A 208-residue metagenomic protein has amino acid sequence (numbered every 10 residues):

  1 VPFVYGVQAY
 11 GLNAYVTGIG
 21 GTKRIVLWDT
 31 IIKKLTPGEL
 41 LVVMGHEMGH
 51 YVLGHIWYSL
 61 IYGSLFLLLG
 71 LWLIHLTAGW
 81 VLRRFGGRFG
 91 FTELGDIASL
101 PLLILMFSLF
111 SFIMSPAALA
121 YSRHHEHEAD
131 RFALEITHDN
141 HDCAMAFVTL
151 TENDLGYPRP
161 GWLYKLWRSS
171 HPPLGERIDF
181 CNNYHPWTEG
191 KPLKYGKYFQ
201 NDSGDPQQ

Functional and structural regions predicted by a protein language model:
V1-L94, I104-Q208: Polar-ligand-bearing catalytic/cofactor-coordination segments of membrane-embedded or membrane-tethered inner-membrane
